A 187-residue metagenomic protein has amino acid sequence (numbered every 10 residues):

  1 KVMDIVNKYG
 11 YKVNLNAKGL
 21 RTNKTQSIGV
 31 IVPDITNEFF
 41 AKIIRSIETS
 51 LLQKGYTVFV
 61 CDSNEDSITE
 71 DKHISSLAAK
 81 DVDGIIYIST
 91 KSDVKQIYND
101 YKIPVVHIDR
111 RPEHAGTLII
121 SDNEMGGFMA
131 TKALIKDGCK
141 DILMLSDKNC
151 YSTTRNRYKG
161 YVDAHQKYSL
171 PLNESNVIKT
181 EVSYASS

Functional and structural regions predicted by a protein language model:
K1-K24: N-terminal helix-turn-helix DNA-binding module of bacterial transcription factors
D4-Y9, S46-T57, K72-A78, K102-H107 (+1 more regions): Bacterial carbohydrate/catabolite-sensing allosteric modules
V13, T22-T36, K54-Y56: Interdomain hinge and pocket-entrance segments immediately C-terminal to HTH DNA-binding domains
Q26, D83, C139-I142: Short acidic/polar active-site loop segments enriched in Thr and Asp
V32-T49: N-terminal winged-helix
T49-K95: Central regulatory/effector-binding core of bacterial HTH transcription factors
K95-K102: Acidic (Asp/Glu)-rich catalytic clusters
